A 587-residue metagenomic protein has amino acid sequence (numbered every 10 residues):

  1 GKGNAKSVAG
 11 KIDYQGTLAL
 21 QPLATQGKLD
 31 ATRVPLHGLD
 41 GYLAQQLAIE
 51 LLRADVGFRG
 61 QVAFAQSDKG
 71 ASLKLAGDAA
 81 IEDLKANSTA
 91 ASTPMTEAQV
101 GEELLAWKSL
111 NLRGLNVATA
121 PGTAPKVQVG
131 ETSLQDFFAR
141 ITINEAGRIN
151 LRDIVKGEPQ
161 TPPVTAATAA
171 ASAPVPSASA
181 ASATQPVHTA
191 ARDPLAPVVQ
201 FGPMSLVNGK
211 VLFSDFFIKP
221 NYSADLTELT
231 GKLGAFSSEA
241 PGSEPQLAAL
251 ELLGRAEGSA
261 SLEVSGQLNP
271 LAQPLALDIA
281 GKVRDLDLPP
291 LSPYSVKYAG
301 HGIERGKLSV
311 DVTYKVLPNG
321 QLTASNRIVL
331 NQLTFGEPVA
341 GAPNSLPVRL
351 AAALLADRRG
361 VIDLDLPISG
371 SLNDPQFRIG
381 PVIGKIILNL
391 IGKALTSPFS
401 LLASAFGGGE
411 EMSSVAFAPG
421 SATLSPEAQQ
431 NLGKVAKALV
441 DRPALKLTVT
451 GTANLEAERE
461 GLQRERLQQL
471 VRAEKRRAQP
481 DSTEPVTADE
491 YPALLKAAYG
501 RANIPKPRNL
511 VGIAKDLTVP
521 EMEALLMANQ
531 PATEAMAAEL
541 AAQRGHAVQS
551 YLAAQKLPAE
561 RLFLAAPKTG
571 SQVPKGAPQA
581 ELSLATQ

Functional and structural regions predicted by a protein language model:
G1-N111, N116, K126-V187, G202-P367 (+2 more regions): Small-residue helix/turn framework positions
T17, E103, V117-E131, T142-E158 (+6 more regions): Extended terminal
